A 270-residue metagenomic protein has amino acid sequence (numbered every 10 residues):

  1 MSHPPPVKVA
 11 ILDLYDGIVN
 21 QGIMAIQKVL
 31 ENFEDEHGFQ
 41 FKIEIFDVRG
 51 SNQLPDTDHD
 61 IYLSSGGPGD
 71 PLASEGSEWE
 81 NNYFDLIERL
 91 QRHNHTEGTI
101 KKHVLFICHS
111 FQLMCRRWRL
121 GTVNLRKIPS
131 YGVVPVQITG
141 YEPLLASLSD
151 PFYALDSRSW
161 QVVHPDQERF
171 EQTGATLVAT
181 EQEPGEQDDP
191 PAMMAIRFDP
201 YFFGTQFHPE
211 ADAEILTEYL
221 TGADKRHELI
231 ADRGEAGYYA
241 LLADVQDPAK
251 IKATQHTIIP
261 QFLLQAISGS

Functional and structural regions predicted by a protein language model:
M1-H93, T217, A223, L229-S270: N-terminal beta1-alpha1 cap of cysteine-dependent amidohydrolase-like domains
S2-P4, L54-D58, T99, L148-S149 (+1 more regions): Flexible, charged surface loops at secondary-structure boundaries
V7, F39-F41, K102, F152 (+2 more regions): A structural micro-motif
A10-L14, I107, S157: Short hydrophobic segments within beta-strands
I18, N52, P71, L113 (+3 more regions): Flexible, glycine-rich phosphate/dinucleotide-binding loops and adjacent beta-alpha linkers at cofactor/substrate
G69-E142: Cysteine-nucleophile active-site neighborhood
R116-E214: Pocket-forming structural segment of enzyme catalytic cores
R169-Q172, Y219-D224: Short, surface-exposed, charged loop/turn segments at secondary-structure junctions
